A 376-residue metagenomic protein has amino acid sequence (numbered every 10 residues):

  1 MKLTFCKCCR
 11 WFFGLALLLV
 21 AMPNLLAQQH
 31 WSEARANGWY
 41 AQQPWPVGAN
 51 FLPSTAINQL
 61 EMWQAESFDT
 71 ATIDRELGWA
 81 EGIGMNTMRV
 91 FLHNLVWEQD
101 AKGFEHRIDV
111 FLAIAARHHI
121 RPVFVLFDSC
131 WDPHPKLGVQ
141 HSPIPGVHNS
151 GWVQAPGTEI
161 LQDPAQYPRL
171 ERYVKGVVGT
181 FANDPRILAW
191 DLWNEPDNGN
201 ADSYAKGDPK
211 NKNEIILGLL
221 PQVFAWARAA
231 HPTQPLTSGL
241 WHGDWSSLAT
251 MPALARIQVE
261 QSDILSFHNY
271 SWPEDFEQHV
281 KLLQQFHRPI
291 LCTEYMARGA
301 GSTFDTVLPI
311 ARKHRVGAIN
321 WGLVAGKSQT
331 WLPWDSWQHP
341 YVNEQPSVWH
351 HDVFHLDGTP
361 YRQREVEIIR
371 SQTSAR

Functional and structural regions predicted by a protein language model:
K2-F13: Bacterial N-terminal signal peptides that target proteins for export
W11-N24: Bacterial N-terminal signal peptides
Q29-S262, H268, P273-E274, F286 (+7 more regions): Active-site mouth of glycoside hydrolases
F276-Q284: The feature captures the conserved acid-bearing segment of alpha/beta-hydrolase catalytic domains
N320-G322: Replace "adjacent to P-loop NTPase cores in ATP/GTP-dependent enzymes" with "adjacent to NTP-binding cores
P333-W337: Short, surface-exposed amphipathic charged segments that create phosphate/polyanion-binding patches used for binding
Q363-R376: Carbohydrate-binding surfaces of carbohydrate-active enzymes
